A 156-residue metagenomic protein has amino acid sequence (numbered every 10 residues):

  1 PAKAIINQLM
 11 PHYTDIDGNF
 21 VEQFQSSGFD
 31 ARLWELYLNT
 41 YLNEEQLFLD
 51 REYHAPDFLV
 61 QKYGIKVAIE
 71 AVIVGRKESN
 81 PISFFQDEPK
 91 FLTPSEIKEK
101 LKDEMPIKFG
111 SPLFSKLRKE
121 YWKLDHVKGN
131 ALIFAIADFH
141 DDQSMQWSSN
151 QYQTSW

Functional and structural regions predicted by a protein language model:
P1-F29: Interdomain/boundary linker segments immediately adjacent to catalytic/signaling cores
F24-R32, L124-V127: Short, charged/polar micro-motifs that form catalytic or ligand-binding hotspots
S27, K66-E70, I133: Short hydrophobic-acidic sequence motifs that mark active-site Asp/Glu residues
D30-L36, Y53: Short amphipathic alpha-helical interaction segments
N39-Q61: A short acidic/basic microdomain associated with nuclease active sites
L42, F58-V60, V67-G75: Conserved catalytic cores of phosphodiester-cleaving nucleases, focusing on short active-site segments
A55, K66, G129-A131: Extracellular structured ligand-interaction cores
G75-W156: Metal-dependent nuclease catalytic core centered on acidic motifs
